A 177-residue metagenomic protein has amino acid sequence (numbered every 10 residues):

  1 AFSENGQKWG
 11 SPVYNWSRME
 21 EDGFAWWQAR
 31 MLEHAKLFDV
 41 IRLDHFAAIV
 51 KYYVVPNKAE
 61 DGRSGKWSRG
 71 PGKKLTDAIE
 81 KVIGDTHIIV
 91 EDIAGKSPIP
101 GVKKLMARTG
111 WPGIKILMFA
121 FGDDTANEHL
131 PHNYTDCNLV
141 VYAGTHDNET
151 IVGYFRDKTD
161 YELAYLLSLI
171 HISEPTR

Functional and structural regions predicted by a protein language model:
A1-F2, Y53-V152, R156-K158: Active-site-proximal helices and loops of the catalytic beta/alpha 8
A1-L37, Y52-R69: Substrate-binding/active-site clefts of carbohydrate-active enzymes
H34-A48: Short acidic catalytic loops
H45, H146, H171: Histidine-centered active-site/metal-ligand motif
D147, T159-E162, L167-L169: Gly/Ser/Thr/Ala-enriched C-terminal appendages of enzymes
S168-T176: Residue-level detector of conserved catalytic or cofactor/ligand-binding positions in enzyme active sites
